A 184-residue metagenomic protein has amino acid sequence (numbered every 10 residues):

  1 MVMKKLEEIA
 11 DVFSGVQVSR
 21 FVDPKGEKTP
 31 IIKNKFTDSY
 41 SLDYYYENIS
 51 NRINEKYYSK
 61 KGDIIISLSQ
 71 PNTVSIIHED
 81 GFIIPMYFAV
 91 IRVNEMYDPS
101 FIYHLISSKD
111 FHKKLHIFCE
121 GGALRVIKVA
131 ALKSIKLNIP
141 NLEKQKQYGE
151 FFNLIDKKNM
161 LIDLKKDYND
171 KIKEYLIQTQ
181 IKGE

Functional and structural regions predicted by a protein language model:
M1-K28, T37, N138-E184: Non-catalytic DNA-recognition/assembly elements of restriction-modification systems
K5-R20, N34-K61: Sequence-specific dsDNA recognition surfaces
V22-T29, K56-S59, I76-Y87: Short, surface-exposed loop/turn microsegments at beta-strand edges and helix-strand junctions
S67-I106: A short beta-sheet element
F82-M86, G121-K146: A short glycine-rich beta-alpha junction/loop motif
S100-G122: Glycine- and charge-enriched low-complexity intrinsically disordered segments
